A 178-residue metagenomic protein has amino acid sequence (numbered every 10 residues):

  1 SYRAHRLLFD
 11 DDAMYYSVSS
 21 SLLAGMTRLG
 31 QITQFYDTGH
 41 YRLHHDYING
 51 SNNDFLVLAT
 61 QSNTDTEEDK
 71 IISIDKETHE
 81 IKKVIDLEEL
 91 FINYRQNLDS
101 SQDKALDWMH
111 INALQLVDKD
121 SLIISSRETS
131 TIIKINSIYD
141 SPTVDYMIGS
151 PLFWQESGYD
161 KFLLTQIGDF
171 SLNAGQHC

Functional and structural regions predicted by a protein language model:
S1-C178: Histidine-/acidic-rich catalytic cores in large beta-rich domains
